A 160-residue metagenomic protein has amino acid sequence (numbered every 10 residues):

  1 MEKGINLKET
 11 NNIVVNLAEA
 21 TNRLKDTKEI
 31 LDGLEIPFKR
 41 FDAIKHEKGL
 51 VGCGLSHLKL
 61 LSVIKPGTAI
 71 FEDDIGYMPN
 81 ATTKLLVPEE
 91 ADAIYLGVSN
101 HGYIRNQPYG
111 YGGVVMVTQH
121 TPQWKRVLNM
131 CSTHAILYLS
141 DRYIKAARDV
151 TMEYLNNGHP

Functional and structural regions predicted by a protein language model:
M1-F71, I75-P160: An acidic/histidine-cluster motif and surrounding catalytic segment that typifies divalent-metal-assisted enzyme active
